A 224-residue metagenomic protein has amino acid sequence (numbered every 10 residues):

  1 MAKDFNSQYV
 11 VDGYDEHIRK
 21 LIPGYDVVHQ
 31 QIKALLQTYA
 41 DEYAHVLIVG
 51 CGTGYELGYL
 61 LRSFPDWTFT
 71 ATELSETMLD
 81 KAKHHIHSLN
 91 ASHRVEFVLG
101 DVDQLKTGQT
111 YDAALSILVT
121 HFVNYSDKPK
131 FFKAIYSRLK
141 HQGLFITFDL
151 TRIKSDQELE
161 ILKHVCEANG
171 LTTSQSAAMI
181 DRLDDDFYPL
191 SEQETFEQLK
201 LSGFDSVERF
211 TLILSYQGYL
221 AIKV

Functional and structural regions predicted by a protein language model:
M1-D15: N-terminal, positively charged/glycine-rich alpha-helical extensions of SAM-dependent methyltransferases
G24-Y43: Conserved alpha-helix/loop element of class I SAM-dependent methyltransferases that forms part of the SAM/SAH-binding
H45, Q142-L144: Short glycine-centered segments of the SAM/dcSAM-binding site in methyltransferase folds
H45-I48, G54-Q104: Class I SAM-dependent methyltransferase SAM/SAH-binding core
A114-L115: Hydrophobic beta-strand segment of the Class I
P129-H141: A short glycine-rich, Lys/Arg-flanked "PGG" loop and its adjoining helix->strand segment in the class I
F148-S202: C-terminal alpha-helical "lid/dimerization" subdomain adjacent to the S-adenosyl-L-methionine
K200-V224: Core SAM-dependent methyltransferase catalytic element
